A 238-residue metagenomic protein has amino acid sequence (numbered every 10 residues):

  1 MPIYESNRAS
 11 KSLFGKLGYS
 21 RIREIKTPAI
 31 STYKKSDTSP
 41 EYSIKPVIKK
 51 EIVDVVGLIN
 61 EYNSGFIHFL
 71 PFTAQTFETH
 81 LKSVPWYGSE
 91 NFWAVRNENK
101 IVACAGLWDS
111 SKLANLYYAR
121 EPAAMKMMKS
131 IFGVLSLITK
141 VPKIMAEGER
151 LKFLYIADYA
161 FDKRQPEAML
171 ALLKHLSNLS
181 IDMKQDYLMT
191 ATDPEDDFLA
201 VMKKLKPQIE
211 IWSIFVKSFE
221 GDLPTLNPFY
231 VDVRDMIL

Functional and structural regions predicted by a protein language model:
Y4-P40, C104-L238: Active-site/acyl-donor-binding loops of N-acyltransferases
I25, K35-T76, G88, K100-I101 (+2 more regions): Short amphipathic alpha-helix that is part of the acyltransferase structural core
I59-N63, L81-V84, L176-I181: Hydrophobic, Leu/Ile/Phe/Ala-enriched alpha-helical segments that form helix-helix packing faces
T76-H80, I144: Short secondary-structure boundary micro-motifs
T79-K82, L223: Intrinsically disordered, low-complexity segments enriched in polar/charged residues with Gly/Pro, especially when
L81-W93, P207-I211: A short helix-loop-beta-strand connector motif used in the catalytic cores of GNAT acetyltransferases and, in some
